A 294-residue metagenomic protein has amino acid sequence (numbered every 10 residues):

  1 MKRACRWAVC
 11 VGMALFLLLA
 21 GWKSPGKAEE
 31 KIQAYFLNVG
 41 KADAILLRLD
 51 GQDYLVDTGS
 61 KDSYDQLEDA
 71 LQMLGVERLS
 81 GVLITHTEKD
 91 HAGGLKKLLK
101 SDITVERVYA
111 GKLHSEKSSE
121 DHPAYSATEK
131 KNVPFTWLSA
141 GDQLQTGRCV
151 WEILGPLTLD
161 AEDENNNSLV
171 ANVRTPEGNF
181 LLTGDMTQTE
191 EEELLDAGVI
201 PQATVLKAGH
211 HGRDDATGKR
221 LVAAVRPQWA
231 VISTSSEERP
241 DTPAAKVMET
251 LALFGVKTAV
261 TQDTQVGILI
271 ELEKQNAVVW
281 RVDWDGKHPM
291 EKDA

Functional and structural regions predicted by a protein language model:
K2-A294: Non-globular, low-confidence helical/coil segments that flank catalytic cores
